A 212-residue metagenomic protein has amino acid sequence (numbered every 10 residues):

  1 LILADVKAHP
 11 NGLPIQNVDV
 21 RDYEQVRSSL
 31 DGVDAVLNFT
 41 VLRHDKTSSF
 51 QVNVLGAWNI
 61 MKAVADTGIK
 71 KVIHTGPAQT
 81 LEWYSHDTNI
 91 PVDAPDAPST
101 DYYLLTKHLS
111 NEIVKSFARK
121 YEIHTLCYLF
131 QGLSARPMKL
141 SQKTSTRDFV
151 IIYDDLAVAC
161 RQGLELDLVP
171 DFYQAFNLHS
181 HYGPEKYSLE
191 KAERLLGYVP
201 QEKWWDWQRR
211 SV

Functional and structural regions predicted by a protein language model:
A4, F39-T40, V72-A78, Y128-F130: SDR active-site strand-loop-helix element
G12, V18-N53: NAD(P)H-binding glycine-rich loop region in Rossmannoid oxidoreductase-like domains and their noncatalytic homologs
V18-R21, S48-N59, T67, L105-T106 (+1 more regions): Glycine-rich NAD(P)-binding loop of the Rossmann-fold in SDR/ketoreductase-type enzymes
N59-T100: Conserved Rossmann-fold NAD(P)-dependent oxidoreductase catalytic core, especially the SDR/UDP-sugar
T80, Y102, K120-T146: Flexible, glycine-rich beta-alpha linker
D87-T125: Catalytic helix-loop patch of NAD(P)-dependent Rossmann-fold dehydrogenases
F130-P137, V150-Y173, H181: Alpha-helical substrate-binding/gating segment
Y173-V199: Conserved C-terminal active-site "lid" loop/helix of NAD(P)H-dependent oxidoreductases that clamps the redox cofactor
